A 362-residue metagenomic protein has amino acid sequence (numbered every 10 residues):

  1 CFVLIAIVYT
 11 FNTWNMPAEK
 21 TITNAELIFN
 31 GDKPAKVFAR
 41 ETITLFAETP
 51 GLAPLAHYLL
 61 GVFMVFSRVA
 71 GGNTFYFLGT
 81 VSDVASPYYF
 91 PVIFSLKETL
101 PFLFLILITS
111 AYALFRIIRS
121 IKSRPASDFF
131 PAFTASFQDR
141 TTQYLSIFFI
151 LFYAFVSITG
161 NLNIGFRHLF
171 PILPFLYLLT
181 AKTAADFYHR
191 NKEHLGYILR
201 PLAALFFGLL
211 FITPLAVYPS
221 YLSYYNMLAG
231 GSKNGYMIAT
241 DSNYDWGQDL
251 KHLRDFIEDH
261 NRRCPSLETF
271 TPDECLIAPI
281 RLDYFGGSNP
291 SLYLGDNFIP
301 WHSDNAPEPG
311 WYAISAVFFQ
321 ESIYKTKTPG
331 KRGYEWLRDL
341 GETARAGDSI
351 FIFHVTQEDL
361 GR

Functional and structural regions predicted by a protein language model:
C1-F11, K20-K33, A135, D139 (+2 more regions): Hydrophobic alpha-helical membrane-interfacial segments at the cytosolic entry of transmembrane helices
C1-V3, I118-P131, Q143-L151, T183-S220: Signature aromatic-anchored transmembrane alpha helix within multi-pass, membrane-resident enzymes that catalyze glycan
V3, L100-S110, L114, L151 (+1 more regions): Transmembrane alpha-helical segments
A6-N73: Aromatic-rich transmembrane-lumenal/periplasmic boundary elements in polytopic membrane proteins
D32-A47, R124-F129, G208, A229-R362: C-terminal luminal/periplasmic domains and tails of membrane-associated envelope-modifying transferases
F77-Y89, S95-E98, D139-S146, S157-I172: Membrane-interface catalytic loops of GT-C/OST-like multi-pass glycosylation enzymes that act
I93, E98-S136: Hydrophobic, aromatic-rich transmembrane alpha-helices and their immediate juxtamembrane boundary segments
S157-T159, T183, L202-Y244: Transmembrane alpha-helical segments
